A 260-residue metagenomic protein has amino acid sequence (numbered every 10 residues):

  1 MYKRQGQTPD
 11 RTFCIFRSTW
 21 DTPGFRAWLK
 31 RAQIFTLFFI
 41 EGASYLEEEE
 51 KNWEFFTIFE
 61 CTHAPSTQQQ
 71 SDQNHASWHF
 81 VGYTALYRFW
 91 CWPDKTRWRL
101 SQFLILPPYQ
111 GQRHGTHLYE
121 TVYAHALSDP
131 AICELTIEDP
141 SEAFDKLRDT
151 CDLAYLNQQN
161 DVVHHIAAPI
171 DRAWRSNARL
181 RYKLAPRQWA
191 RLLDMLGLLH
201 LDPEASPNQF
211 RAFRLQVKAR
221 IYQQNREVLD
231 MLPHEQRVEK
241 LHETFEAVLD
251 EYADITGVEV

Functional and structural regions predicted by a protein language model:
M1-W98, A124-E138, E142-V260: Non-catalytic substrate-recognition and accessory regions of acyl/acetyltransferase enzymes
T96-P107: Conserved acetyl-CoA binding element of GNAT-fold acetyltransferases
I105, G111-A124: Conserved acetyl-CoA-binding loop-helix of GNAT-fold acetyltransferases
